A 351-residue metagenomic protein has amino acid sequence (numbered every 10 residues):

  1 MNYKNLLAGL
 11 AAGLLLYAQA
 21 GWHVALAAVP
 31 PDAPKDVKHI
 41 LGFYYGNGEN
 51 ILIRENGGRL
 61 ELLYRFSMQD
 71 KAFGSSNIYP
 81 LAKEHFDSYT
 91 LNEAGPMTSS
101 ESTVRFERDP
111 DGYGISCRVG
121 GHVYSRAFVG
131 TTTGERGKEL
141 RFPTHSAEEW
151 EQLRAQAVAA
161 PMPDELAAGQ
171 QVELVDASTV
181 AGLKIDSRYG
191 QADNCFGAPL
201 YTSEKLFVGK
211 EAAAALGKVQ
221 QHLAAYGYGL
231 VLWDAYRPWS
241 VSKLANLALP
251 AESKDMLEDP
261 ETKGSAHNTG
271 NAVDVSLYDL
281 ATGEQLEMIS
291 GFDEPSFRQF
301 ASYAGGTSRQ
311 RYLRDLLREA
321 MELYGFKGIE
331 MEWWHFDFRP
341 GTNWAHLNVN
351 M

Functional and structural regions predicted by a protein language model:
N2-L10: Bacterial N-terminal signal peptides that target proteins for export
G9-A20: Bacterial N-terminal signal peptides
Q19-E148: Peripheral terminal and inter-domain segments
T103-F106, P110-Y113, E322-F336: Low-complexity, intrinsically disordered Gly/Pro/Thr-rich segments
G134-W233, A248-M331, R339-M351: Extracytoplasmic cell-surface/polysaccharide-interacting catalytic and binding patches
W239-A245, F336-N343: Beta-rich nucleic-acid/ligand-interaction surfaces
